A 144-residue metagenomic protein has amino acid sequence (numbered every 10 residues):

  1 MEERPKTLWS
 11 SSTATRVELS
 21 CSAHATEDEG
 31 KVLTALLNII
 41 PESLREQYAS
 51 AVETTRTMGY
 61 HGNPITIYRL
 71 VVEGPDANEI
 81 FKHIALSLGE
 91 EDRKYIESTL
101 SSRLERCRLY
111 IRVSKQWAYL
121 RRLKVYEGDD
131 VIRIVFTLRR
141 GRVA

Functional and structural regions predicted by a protein language model:
M1-Q47: Long, hydrophobic N-terminal alpha-helical segment
V17-A23, I67-V72, C107-I111, I132-T137: Short cationic amphipathic helices and targeting signals
C21-A25, I40, V72-D76, K115-W117 (+1 more regions): Beta-strand elements of well-folded, non-transmembrane domains
E27-K31, D76-H83, L120, A144: Short, conserved charged micro-motifs
I39-L44, L88-D92, G128-V131: A common structural junction motif
E46-P75: Short, charge-patterned binding micro-sites
N78-L109: Mid-chain, well-packed structural core segment of small domains
E105-A144: Glycine-rich, aromatic-bearing surface loops/beta-hairpins
